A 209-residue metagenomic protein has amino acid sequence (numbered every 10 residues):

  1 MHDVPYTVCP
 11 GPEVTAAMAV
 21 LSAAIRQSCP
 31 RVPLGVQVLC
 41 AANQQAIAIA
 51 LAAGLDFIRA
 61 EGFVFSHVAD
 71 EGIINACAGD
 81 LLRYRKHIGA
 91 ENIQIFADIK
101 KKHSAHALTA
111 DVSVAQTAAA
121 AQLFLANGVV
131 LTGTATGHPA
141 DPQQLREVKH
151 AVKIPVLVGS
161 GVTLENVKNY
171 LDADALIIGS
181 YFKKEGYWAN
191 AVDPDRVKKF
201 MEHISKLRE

Functional and structural regions predicted by a protein language model:
M1, Q37-N43, F63-F65, D98-S104 (+3 more regions): Active-site beta-loop-alpha junctions enriched in small/polar residues
M1-A17, F65-D70, A126-A140, E185-Y187: Glycine-rich, proline-tolerant flexible connector loops at the mouths of alpha/beta enzymes
Y6-V36, N75-A97, A140-T163, D195-E209: Alpha-helix-loop-beta-strand connector modules within alpha/beta enzyme cores
A41-G54, T117, V148-I178: Catalytic cores of alpha/beta
Q44-L125: Conserved anion-binding
I58-R59, V130, I177: Conserved beta-strand positions in the central sheet of alpha/beta enzyme cores
A115-T132, H138-P155: Internal alpha/beta core interface subdomains
L164-I204: Long hydrophobic alpha-helical segments typical of transmembrane helices together with their membrane-interfacial
